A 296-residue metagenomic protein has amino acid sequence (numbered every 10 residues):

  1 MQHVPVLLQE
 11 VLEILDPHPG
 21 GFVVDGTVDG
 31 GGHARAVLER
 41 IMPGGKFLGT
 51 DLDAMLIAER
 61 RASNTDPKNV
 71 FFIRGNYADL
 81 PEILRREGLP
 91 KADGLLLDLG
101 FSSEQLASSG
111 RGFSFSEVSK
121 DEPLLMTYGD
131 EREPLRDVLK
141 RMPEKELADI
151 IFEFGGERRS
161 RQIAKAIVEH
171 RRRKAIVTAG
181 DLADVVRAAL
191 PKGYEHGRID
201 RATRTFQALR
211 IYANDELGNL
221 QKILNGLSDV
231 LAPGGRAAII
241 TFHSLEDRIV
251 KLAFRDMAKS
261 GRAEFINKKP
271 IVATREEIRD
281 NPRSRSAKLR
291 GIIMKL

Functional and structural regions predicted by a protein language model:
M1-L296: S-adenosyl-L-methionine-dependent methyltransferase catalytic core, i.e., the SAM/SAH-binding region
